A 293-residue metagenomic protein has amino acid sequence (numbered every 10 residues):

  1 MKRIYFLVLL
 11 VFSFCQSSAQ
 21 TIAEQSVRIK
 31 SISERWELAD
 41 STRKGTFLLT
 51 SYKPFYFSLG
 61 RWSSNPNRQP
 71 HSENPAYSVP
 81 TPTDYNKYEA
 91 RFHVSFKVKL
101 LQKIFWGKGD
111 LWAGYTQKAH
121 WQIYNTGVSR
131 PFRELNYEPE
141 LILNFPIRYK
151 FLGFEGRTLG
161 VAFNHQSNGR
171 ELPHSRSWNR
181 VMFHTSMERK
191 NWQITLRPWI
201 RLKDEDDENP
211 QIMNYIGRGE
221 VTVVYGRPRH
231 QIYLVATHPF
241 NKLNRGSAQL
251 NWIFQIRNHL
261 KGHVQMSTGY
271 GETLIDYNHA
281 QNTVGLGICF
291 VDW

Functional and structural regions predicted by a protein language model:
M1-T21: Bacterial Sec-dependent N-terminal signal peptides
T21-S167, R180: Transmembrane beta-barrel domains of Gram-negative outer membranes and organellar outer membranes
Y77-T81, A119, L159-G169, I194-L202 (+4 more regions): Transmembrane beta-strand segments that form the barrel wall of outer-membrane beta-barrel proteins
Y85-Y88, T126-S129, G169-S177, Q211-Y215 (+2 more regions): Solvent-exposed loop/turn segments connecting transmembrane beta-strands in outer-membrane beta-barrel proteins
V94, P139-L141, V161, V181-T185 (+3 more regions): Membrane-embedded beta-strands of outer-membrane beta-barrel proteins, especially the hydrophobic/small aromatic
F96-F105, N144-L152, R189-N191, R227-R229 (+2 more regions): Outer-membrane beta-barrel proteins
G107-L111, G153-L159, K190-I194, G217-G219 (+4 more regions): Outer-envelope beta-barrel architecture signal
V264, Q281-W293: Outer-membrane beta-barrel "beta-signal"
